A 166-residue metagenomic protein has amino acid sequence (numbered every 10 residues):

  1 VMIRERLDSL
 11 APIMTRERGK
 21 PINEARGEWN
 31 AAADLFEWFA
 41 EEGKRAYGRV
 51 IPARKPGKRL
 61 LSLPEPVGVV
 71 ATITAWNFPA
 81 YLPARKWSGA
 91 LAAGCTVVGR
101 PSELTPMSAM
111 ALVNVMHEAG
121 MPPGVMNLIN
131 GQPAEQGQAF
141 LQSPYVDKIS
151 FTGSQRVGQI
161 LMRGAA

Functional and structural regions predicted by a protein language model:
V1-K58: N-terminal Rossmann-like NAD(P)+-binding subdomain of aldehyde/semialdehyde dehydrogenases
G48-A166: Rossmann-like NAD(P) dinucleotide-binding subdomain of oxidoreductase/dehydrogenase enzymes
